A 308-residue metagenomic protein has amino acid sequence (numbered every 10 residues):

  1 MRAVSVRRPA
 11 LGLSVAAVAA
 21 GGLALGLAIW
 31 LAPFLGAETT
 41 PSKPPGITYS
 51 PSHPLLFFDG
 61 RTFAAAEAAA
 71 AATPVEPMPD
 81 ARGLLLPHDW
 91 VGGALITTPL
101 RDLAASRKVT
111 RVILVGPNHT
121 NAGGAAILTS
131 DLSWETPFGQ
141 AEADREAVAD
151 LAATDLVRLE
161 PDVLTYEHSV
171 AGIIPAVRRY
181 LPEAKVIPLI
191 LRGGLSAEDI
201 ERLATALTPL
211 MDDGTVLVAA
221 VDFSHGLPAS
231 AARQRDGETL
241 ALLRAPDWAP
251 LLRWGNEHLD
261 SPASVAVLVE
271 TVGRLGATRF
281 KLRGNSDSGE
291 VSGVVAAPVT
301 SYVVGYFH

Functional and structural regions predicted by a protein language model:
R2-A20: N-terminal Sec-pathway targeting helices
V15-L23, A37-K43: Intrinsically disordered, low-complexity terminal tails and inter-domain linkers enriched for S/T/G/P/D/E
A20-A32: Hydrophobic alpha-helical membrane-insertion segments, chiefly the h-region of N-terminal signal peptides
G21, H53, G124, V295-A297: Homeobox/homeodomain signature
P33-G276, N285-E290: Active-site histidine-anchored catalytic micro-motif
A277, S286-H308: Long, Lys/Arg- and hydrophobic-enriched amphipathic alpha-helices
